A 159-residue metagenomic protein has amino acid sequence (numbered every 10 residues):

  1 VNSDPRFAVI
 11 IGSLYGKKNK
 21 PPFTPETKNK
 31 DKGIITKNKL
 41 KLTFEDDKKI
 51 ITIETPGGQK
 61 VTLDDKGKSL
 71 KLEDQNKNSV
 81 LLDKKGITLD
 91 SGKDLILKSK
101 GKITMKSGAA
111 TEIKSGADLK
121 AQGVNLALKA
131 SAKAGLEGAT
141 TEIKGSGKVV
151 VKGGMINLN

Functional and structural regions predicted by a protein language model:
V1-Q122, L126-K129, G135: Structural signature for extended repeat/solenoid scaffolds and their inter-repeat hinge/linker regions, spanning
D118, N125-N159: Long terminal segments
